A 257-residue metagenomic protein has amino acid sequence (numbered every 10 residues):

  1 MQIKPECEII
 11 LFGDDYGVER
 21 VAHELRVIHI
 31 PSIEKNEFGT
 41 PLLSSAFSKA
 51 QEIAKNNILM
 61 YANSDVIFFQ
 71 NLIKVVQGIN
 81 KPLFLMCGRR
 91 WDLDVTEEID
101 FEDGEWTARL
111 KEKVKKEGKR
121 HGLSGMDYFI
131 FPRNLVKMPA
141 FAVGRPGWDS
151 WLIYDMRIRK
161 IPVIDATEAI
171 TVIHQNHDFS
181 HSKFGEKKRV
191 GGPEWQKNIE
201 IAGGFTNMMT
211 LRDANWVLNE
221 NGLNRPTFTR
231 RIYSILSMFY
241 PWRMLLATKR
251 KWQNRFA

Functional and structural regions predicted by a protein language model:
M1-C7: Short, acidic, metal-binding catalytic loop of nucleotide-sugar glycosyltransferases
C7-D14, M86-C87: Short, hydrophobic beta-strand segments that form beta-sheet elements in well-ordered domains
E8, I28, P162: Residue-level detector of anion-binding/catalytic polar loops
L11-A62, F69-Q70: Active-site-proximal specificity loops/subdomain of glycosyltransferases
G17-V21, I67-Q70, L93-E97, V172-N176 (+1 more regions): Short catalytic/ligand-binding loop motif for oxyanion handling, primarily in non-cytosolic enzymes, centered on
H23, N80, R157: Anion (oxyanion) recognition and catalysis
Q51, I67-Y154: Conserved catalytic core of nucleotide-sugar-dependent glycosyltransferases
F141-A257: C-terminal catalytic/acceptor-binding lobe
